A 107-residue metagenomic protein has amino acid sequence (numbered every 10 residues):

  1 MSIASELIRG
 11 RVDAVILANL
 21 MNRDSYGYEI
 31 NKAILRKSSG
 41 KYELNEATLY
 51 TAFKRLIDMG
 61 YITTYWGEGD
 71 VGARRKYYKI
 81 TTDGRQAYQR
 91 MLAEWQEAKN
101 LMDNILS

Functional and structural regions predicted by a protein language model:
M1-I8, M91, L101: Intrinsically disordered, low-complexity serine/threonine- and proline-rich regulatory segments
S5-E6, G60-Y61, L106: Short, contiguous hydrophobic alpha-helices characteristic of membrane insertion segments
E6-T48: N-terminal helix-turn-helix DNA-binding core of bacterial DNA-binding proteins
L49-L56: Basic amphipathic alpha-helical segments that dock to polyanions
I57-R74, K79: Beta-hairpin "wing" of winged helix-turn-helix
R74-M91: Basic, amphipathic "hinge/linker" alpha-helix immediately C-terminal to the N-terminal HTH DNA-binding motif
Q86-S107: Amphipathic alpha-helical dimerization/coiled-coil segments that flank or bridge DNA-binding/regulatory modules
